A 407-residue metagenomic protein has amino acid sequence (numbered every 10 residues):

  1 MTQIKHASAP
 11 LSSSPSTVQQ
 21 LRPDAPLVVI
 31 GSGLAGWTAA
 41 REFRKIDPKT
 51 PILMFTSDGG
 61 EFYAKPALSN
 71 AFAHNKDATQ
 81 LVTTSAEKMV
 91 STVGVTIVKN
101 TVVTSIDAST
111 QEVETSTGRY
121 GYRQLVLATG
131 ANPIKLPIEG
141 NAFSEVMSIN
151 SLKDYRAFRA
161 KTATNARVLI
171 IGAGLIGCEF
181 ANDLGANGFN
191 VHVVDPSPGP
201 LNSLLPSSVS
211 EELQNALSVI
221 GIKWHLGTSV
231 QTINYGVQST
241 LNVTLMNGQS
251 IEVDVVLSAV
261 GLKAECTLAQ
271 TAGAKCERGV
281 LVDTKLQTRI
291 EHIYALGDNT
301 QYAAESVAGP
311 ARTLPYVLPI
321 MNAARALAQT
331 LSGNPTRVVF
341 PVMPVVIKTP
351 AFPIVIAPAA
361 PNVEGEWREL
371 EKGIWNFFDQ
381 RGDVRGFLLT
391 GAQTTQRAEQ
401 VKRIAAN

Functional and structural regions predicted by a protein language model:
T2-P26, N299-Q396: Mid-to-C-terminal Rossmann-like scaffold of FAD/NAD(P)H-dependent oxidoreductases
H6, P10-S12, T129-N187: Glycine-rich dinucleotide-binding loop and its adjacent helix/turn
L11, P15-V95, D183-L205: Beta1-alpha1 glycine-rich phosphate/pyrophosphate-binding loop at the start of Rossmann-like nucleotide-binding domains
P23, A142-A163, N242-T244, Q249-N322 (+1 more regions): FAD-site-proximal beta/loop scaffold in flavoenzymes
V82, I176-T232, P319, V338-V346: Rossmann-like dinucleotide-binding cores of NAD(P)H-dependent redox enzymes
T92-D107, G221-V230: A conserved beta-strand/loop element that lines the FAD pocket in flavoprotein oxidoreductases
I106-R119, N234-S250: Conserved beta-strand-loop-beta-strand element in the redox core of flavoprotein oxidoreductases
